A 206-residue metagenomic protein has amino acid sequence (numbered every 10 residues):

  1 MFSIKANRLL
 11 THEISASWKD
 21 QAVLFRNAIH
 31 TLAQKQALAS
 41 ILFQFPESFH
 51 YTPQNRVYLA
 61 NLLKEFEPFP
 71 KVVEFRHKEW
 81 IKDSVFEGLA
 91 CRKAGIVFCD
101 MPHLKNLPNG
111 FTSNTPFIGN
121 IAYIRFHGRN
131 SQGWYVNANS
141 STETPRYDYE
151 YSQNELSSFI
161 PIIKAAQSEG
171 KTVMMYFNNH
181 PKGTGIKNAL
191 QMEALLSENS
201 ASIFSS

Functional and structural regions predicted by a protein language model:
M1-S206: Residues lining hydrophobic/aromatic ligand-binding pockets adjacent to catalytic sites
